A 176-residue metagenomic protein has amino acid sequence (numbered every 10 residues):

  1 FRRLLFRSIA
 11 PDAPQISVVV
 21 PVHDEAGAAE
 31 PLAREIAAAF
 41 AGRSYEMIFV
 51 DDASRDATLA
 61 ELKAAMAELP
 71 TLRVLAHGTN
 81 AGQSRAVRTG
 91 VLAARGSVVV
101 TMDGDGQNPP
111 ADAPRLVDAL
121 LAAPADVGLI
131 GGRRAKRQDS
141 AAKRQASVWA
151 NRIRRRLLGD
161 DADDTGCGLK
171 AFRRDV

Functional and structural regions predicted by a protein language model:
F1-L5: Short, small-residue-biased leader/transition segments that mark boundaries at the very start of proteins
Q15-S17, E46: Cell-envelope/extracellular polymer assembly enzymes that use nucleotide-activated donors
E25-A28, S54, Q83, P109: Donor nucleotide-sugar binding loop of glycosyltransferases
E25-A39: Short, well-formed alpha-helical segments that are part of the catalytic scaffolds of diverse glycosyltransferases
G27-P31, D56-A65: Acidic helix N-cap motif at the loop->helix transition within catalytic regions of sugar-transfer enzymes
Y45-E46, L59-A93: Conserved donor nucleotide-binding strand/loop of the catalytic core
D51-A60, G106: A conserved acidic beta->alpha catalytic loop
H77-A93, T101, Q107-V176: Acceptor/aglycone-binding surface of glycosyltransferases and processive sugar-polymer synthases
